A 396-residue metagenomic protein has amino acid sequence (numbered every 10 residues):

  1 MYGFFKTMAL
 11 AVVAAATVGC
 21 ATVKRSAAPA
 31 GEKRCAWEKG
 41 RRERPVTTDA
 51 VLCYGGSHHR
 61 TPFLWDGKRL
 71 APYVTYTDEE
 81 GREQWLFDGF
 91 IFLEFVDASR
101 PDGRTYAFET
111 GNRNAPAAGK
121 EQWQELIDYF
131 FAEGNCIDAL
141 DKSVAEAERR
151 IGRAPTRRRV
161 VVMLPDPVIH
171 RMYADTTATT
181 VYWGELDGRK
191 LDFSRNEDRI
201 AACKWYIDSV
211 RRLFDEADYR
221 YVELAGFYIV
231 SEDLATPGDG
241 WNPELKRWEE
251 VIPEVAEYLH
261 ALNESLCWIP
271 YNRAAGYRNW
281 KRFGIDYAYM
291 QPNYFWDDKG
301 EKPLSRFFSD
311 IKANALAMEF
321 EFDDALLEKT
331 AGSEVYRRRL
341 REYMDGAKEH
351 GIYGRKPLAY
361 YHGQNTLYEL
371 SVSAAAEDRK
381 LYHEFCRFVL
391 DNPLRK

Functional and structural regions predicted by a protein language model:
M1-A9: Bacterial N-terminal signal peptides that target proteins for export
G31-K204: N-terminal catalytic cores of secreted or lumenal carbohydrate-active enzymes
T47-L52, L86-F92, R157-V161, V222-Y228 (+4 more regions): Structural preference for beta-strand elements that scaffold enzyme active sites
W85-S99, V161-V168, L213-G240: Active-site groove signature of glycoside hydrolases
T156-V168, K190-Y206, A225-I229, V255-Y277: Aromatic-lined carbohydrate-recognition surfaces of secreted/lumenal glycan-active proteins
Y206, L234-A256, L262-L304: Extracellular glycoside hydrolase catalytic/binding regions
Y271-R273, Y287-K396: Substrate-binding cleft of secreted/luminal carbohydrate-active enzymes
